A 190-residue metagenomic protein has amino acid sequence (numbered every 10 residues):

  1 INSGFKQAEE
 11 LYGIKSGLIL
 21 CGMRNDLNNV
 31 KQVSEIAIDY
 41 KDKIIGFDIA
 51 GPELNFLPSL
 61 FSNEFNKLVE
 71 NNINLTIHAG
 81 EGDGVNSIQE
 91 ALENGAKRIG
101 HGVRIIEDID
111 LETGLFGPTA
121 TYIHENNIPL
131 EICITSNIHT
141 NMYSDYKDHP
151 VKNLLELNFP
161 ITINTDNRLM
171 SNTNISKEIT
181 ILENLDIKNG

Functional and structural regions predicted by a protein language model:
I1-A50, F56-K67: Mid-domain alpha/beta scaffold segments of enzyme catalytic cores
I1-G13, S62-I77, I123-N127, E131 (+1 more regions): Alpha-helix-loop-beta-strand connector modules within alpha/beta enzyme cores
D39-I45, K67-N74, E90-R98, H124-L130 (+1 more regions): Glycine-enriched alpha-helix->loop->beta-strand junction motifs that scaffold or abut catalytic
I49-R98: Acidic, glycine-rich loop-and-beta core segments that form the ion-binding/anion-interacting portion of active sites
L57-F61, G84-G95, I109-T121, T140-K152 (+1 more regions): Histidine/acidic-residue-rich catalytic or RNA/ligand-binding cores of hydrolases and nuclease-related proteins
T76-G82, F159-N174: Short acidic/histidine-rich active-site segments
R98-I109, L169: Glycine-rich phosphate-binding active-site loops on the catalytic face of alpha/beta enzymes
